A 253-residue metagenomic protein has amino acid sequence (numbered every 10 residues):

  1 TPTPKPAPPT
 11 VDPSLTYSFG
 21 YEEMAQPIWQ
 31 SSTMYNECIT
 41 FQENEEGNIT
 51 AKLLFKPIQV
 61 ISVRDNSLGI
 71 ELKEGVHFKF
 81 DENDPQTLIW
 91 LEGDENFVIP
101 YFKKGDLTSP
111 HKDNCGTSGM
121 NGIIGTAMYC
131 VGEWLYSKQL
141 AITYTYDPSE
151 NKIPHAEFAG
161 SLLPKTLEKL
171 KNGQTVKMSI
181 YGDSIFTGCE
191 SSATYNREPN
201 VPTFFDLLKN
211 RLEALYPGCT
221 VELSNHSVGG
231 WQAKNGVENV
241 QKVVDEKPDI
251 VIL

Functional and structural regions predicted by a protein language model:
T1-T10: Ser/Thr-rich, Proline-interspersed low-complexity disordered segments
T3, F186, Q232: Ser/Thr-centric signal marking residues that sit in or immediately flank functional binding/regulatory motifs
P9-S137, A141-S149: Extended beta-strand solenoid/passenger and fiber regions
S149-H226, E238-I252: Serine-esterase "nucleophile elbow" of acetyl-processing enzymes
G229-G236: Acidic-and-aromatic substrate-binding clefts and catalytic sites of carbohydrate-active enzymes
